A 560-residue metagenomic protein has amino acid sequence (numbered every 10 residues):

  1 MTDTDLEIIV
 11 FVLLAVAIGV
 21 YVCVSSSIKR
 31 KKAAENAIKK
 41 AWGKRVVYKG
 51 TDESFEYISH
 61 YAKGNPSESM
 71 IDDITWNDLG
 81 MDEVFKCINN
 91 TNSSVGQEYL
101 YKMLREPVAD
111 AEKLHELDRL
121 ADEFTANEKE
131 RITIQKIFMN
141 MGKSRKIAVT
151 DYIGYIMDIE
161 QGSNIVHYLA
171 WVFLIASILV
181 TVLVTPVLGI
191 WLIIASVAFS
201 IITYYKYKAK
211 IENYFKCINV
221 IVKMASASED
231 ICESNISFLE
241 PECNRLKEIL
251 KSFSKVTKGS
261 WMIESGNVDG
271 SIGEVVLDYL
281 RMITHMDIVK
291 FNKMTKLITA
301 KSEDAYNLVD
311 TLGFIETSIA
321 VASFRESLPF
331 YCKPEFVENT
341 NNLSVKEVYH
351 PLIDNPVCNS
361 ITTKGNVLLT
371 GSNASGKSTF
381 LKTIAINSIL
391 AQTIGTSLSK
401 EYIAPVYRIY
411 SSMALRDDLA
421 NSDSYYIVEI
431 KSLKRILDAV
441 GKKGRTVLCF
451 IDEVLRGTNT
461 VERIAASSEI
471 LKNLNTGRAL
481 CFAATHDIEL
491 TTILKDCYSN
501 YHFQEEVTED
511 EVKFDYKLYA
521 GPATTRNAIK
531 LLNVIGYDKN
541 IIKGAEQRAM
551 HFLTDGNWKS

Functional and structural regions predicted by a protein language model:
T2-S372, F380-L381, A391-R408, K431: Alpha-helical coupling/stalk and coiled-coil linker elements that connect catalytic or binding modules and transmit
V321, S327-S560: ATPase nucleotide-binding head domains, primarily ABC-like/P-loop NTPase cores
